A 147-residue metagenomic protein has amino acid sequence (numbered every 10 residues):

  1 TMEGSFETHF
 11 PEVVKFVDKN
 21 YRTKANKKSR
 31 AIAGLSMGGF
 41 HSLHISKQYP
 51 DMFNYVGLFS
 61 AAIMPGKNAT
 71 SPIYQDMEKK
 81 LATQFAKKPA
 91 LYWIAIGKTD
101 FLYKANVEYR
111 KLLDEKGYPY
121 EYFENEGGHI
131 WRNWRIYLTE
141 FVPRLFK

Functional and structural regions predicted by a protein language model:
T1-K147: Non-catalytic cap/lid and distal C-terminal segments of serine-dependent acyl enzymes
